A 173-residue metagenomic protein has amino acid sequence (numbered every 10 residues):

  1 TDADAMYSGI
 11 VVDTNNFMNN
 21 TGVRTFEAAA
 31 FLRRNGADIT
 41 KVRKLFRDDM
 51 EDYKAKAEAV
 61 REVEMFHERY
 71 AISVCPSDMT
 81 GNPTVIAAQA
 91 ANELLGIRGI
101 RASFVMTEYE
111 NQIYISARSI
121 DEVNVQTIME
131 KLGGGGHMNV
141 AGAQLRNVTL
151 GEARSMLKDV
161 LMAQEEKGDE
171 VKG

Functional and structural regions predicted by a protein language model:
T1-M6: Active-site histidine-anchored catalytic micro-motif
Y7, V12-G173: Hydrophobic helix-and-loop "lid/oligomerization" segment in the mid-to-C-terminal part of catalytic domains
